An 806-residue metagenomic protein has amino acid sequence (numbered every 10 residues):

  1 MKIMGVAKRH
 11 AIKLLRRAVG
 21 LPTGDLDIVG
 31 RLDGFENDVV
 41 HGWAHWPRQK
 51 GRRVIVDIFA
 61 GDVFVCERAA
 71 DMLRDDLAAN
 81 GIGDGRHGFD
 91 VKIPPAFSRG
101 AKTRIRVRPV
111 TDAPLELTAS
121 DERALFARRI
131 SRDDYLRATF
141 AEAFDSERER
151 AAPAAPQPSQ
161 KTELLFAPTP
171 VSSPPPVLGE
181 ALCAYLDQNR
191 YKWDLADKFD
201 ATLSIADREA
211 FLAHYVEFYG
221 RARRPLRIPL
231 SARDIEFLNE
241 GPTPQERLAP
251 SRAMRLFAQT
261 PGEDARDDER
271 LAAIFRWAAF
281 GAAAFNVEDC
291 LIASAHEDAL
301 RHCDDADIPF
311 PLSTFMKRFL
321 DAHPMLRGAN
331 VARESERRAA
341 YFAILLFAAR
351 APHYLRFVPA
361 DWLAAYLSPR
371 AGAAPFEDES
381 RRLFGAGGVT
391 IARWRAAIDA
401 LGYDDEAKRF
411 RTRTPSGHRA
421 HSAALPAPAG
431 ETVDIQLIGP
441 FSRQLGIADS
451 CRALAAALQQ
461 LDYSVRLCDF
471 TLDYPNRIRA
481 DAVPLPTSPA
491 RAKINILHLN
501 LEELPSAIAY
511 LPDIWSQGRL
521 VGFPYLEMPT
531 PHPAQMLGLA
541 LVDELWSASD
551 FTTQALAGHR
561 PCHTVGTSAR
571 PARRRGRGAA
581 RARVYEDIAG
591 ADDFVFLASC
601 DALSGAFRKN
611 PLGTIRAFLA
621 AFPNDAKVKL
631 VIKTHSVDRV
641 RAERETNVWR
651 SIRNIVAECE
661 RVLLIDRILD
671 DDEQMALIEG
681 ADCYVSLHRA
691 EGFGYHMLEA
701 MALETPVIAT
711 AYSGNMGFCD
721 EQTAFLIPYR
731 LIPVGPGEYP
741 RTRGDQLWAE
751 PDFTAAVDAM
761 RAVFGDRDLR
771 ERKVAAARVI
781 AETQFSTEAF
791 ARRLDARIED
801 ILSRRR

Functional and structural regions predicted by a protein language model:
I3-L226, F237-E246, L256, T260 (+2 more regions): Basic, ligand-binding patches in group-transfer machinery, especially extracytoplasmic/periplasmic segments
V107, P324-L326, N330-V331, P415-A427 (+4 more regions): Extended catalytic core of nucleotide-activated donor transferases of GT-like folds
D449-A457, V465, R573-Q674, E679-G680: Conserved catalytic-core segment of nucleotide-activated headgroup transferases in glycan assembly
D682, E704-P706, A711: A short alpha->beta transition loop at the rim of the catalytic pocket in nucleotide-sugar-dependent
R689: Aromatic "clamp/platform" in nucleotide-sugar-dependent glycosyltransferases that forms part of the donor/acceptor
M716-A762: Change "using UDP/GDP/dTDP sugars" to "using nucleotide sugars
A755-A762, L769-T783: A short, well-ordered alpha-helix in the C-terminal region of glycosyltransferases
T787-R806: C-terminal alpha-helical cap of glycosyltransferases
